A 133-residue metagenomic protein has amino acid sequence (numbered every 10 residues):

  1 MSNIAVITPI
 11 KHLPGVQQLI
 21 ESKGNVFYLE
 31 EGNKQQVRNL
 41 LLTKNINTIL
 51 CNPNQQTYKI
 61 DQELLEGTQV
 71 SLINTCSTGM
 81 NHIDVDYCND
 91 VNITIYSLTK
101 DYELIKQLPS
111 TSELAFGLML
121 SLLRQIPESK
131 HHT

Functional and structural regions predicted by a protein language model:
M1-P53: N-terminal glycine-/charge-rich "phosphate-binding" loop or analogous flexible N-terminal tail
N47-H132: Phosphate/diphosphate ligand-binding glycine-rich loop within oxidoreductases
